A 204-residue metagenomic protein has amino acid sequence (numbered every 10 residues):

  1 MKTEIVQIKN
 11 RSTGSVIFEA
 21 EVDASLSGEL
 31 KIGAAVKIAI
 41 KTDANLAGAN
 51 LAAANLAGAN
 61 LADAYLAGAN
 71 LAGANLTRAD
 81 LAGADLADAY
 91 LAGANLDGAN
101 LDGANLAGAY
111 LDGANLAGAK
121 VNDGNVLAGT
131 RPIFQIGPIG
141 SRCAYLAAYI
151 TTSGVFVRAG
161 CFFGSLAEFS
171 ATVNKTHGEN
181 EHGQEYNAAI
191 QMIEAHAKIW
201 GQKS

Functional and structural regions predicted by a protein language model:
M1-A44, T130-S204: N-terminal capping/linker segments that flank leucine-rich repeat
M1-N105, K198-S204: Extended, small-residue-rich solenoid/repeat segments and analogous flexible loops that form exposed scaffolds
D102, A114, A119-I139: Periodic small-residue-enriched repeat registers in elongated scaffold domains
A109: His/Asp/Glu-rich metal-coordinating catalytic cores of metallo-dependent phosphodiesterases/hydrolases acting on
